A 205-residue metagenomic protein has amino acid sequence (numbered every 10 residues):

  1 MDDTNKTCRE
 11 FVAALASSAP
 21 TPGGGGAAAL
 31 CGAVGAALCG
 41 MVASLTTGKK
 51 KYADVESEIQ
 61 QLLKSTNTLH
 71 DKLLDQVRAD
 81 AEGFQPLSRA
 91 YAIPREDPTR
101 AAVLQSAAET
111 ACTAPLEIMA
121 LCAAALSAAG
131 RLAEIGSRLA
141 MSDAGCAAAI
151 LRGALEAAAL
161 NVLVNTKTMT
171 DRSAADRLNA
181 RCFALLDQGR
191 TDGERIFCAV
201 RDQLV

Functional and structural regions predicted by a protein language model:
D3-P22: Short, hydrophobic/aliphatic alpha-helical segments
S17-G40, A140-A158: Conserved phosphate/anionic-ligand binding catalytic regions in large, soluble enzymes, centered on
L30-V34, L62, L69-Q76, A107 (+6 more regions): Amphipathic alpha-helix face/heptad-repeat signature
M41-A53: Transmembrane signal-anchor/signal-peptide helices with a preference for the extracytoplasmic
K50-R89, L185: A structural-propensity feature for long, helix-poor, extended segments
A79-A92, G193-V205: Long, charge-rich low-complexity segments
D80-A149, G153, N165: Amphipathic alpha-helical interface segments
A125-A128, A140-V200: Preference for long, well-ordered alpha-helical segments
